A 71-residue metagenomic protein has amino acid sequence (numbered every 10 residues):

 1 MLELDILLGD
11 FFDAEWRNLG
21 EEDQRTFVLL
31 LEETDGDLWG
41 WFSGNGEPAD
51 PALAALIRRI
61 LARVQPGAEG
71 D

Functional and structural regions predicted by a protein language model:
M1-D71: Positively charged, polar, low-complexity stretches
